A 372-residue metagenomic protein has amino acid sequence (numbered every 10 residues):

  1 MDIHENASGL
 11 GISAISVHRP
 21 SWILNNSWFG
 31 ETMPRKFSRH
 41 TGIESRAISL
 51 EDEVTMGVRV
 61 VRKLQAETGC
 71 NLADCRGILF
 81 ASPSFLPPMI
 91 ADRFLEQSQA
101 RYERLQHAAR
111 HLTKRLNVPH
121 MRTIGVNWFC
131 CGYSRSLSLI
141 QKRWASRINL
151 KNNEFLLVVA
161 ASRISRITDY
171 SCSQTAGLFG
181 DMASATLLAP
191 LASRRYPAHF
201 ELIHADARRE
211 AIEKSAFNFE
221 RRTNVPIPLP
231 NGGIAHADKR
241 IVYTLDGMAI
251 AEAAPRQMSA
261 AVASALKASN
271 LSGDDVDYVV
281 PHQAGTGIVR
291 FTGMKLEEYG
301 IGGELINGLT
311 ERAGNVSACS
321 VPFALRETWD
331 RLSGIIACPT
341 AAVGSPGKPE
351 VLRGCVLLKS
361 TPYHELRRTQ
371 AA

Functional and structural regions predicted by a protein language model:
M1-L50, C172-E252, V351-A372: Condensing-enzyme catalytic core mediating Claisen C-C bond formation in acyl metabolism
G9-G11, G77, E154-V158, I335-C338: Short glycine-aspartate micro-motif
E31-R35, E103-N117, L157-I164, L229-I234 (+1 more regions): Acidic-glycine-rich active-site phosphate/pyrophosphate-binding loop
V54, V58, A91-L105, P119 (+4 more regions): Claisen-condensing/thiolase-fold acyl-transfer catalytic domains that form or cleave C-C bonds in fatty acid
V60-R76, A235, A260-D277, T328: Phosphate/pyrophosphate-binding loops at sites that engage ATP/ADP/AMP, CoA/4′-phosphopantetheine, polyphosphate
N71-Q99, A109-L112: Membrane helical hairpin/interfacial module
A81-L86, N127-Y133, A160-R166, R208-E210 (+1 more regions): Acidic, glycine-rich active-site loops and adjacent beta-strand->loop/helix elements that engage anionic groups
A145-A183: Flexible, glycine-rich active-site loops centered on histidine and acidic residues that chelate a metal or position
